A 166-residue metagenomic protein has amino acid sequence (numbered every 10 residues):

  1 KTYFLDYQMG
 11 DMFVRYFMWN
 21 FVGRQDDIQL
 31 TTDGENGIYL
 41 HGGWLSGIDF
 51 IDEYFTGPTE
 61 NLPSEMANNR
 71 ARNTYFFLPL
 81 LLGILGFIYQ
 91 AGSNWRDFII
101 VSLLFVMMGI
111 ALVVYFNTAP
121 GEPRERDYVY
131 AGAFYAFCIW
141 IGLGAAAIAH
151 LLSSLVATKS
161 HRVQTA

Functional and structural regions predicted by a protein language model:
K1-F87: Lumenal/periplasmic acceptor-binding loop at the mouth of the active site in multi-pass, GT-C-fold membrane enzymes
M18, I88, G92, A111 (+1 more regions): Membrane-water interface at transmembrane helix exits
R72, N94-F98, V114-A131: Membrane-interface catalytic loops of GT-C/OST-like multi-pass glycosylation enzymes that act
I84-L103: Membrane-interface helix-loop-helix junctions at transmembrane boundaries of multi-pass membrane enzymes, predominantly
N94, C138-T165: Membrane-interface junctions at the ends of membrane-embedded or membrane-associated helices
F105-V114: Aromatic-anchored segments of alpha-helical transmembrane domains
I110, E122-A147: Hydrophobic/aromatic-rich transmembrane helices and adjacent perimembrane loops
